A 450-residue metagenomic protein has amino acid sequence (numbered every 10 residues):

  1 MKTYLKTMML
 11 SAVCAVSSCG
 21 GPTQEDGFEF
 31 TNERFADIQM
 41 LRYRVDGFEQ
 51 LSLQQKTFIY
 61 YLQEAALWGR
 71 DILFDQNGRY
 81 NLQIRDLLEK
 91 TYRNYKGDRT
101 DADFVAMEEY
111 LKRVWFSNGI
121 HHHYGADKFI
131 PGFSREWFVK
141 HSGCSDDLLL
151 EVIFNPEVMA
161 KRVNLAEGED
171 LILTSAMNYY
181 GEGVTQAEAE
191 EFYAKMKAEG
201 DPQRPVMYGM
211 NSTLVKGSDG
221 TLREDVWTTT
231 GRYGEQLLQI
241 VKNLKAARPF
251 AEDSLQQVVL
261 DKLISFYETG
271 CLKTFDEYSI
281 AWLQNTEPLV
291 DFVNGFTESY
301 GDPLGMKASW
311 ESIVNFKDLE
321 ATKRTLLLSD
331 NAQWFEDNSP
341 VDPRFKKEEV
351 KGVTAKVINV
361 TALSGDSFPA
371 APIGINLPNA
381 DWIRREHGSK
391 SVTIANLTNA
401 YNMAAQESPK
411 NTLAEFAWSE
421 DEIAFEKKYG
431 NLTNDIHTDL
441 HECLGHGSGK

Functional and structural regions predicted by a protein language model:
K2-L10: Sec-dependent signal peptide recognition, specifically the positively charged N-region followed immediately by
A15-S18: C-terminal motif of bacterial Sec signal peptides marking the signal peptidase cleavage site
G20-P22: Bacterial signal peptide processing site
E25-L87: N-terminal-proximal low-complexity accessory segments that begin disordered and transition into the first
S52, D253, I436-G449: Active-site recognition of the HExxH zinc-binding catalytic motif
Q54, Y61-A66, L87-K90, N94 (+4 more regions): Structured segments of extracytoplasmic/periplasmic soluble domains in secreted or envelope-associated proteins
L73-F74, R79-E109: Post-signal peptide N-terminal segment of secreted/secretory-pathway proteins
M107-K216, G220-A424, G430, N434: Contiguous, non-catalytic segments that form substrate-binding/exosite surfaces or channel walls
